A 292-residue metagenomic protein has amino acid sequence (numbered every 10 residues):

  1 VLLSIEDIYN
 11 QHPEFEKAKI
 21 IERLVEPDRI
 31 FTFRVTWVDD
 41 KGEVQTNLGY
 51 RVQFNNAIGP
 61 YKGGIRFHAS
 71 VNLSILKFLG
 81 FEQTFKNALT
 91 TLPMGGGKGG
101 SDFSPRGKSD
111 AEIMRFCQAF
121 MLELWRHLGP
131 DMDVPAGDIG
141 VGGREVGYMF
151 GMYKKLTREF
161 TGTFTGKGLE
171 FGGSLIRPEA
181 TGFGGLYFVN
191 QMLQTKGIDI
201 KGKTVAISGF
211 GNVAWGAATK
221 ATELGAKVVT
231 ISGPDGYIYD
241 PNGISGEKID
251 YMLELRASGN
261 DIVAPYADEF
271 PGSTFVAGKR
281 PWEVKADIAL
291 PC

Functional and structural regions predicted by a protein language model:
V1-T32: Short, Gly/Pro- and small/polar-rich lid/capping loops
I5-P13, G80-A88, C117-M132, F150-T161 (+6 more regions): Structural signal for hydrophobic packing residues in well-ordered secondary-structure cores of soluble enzyme domains
F31-P105: Glycine-rich, N-terminal phosphate-binding loop and its surrounding beta-alpha-beta segment
Y50, P93, G100, D131-D133 (+5 more regions): Structural motif
H68, N87-K201: Glycine/serine-rich phosphate-binding loop and adjoining beta1-alpha1 elements at the start of nucleotide-handling
T165-G168, G173-W282: Glycine-rich phosphate/diphosphate-binding loop of Rossmann-like nucleotide-binding domains
W282-C292: Ligand/cofactor pocket segment of small-molecule handling proteins
